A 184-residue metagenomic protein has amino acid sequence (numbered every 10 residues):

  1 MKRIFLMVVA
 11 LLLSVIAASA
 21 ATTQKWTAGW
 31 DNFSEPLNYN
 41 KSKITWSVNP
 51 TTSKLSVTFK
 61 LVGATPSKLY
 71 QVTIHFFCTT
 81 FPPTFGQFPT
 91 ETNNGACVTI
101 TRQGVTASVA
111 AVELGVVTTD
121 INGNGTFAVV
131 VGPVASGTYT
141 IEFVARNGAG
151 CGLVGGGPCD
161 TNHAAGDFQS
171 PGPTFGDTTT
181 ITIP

Functional and structural regions predicted by a protein language model:
M1-I4: Positively charged n-region of N-terminal signal peptides that target proteins for export
M7-V15: Bacterial N-terminal signal peptides
A20-P184: N-terminal leader/targeting pre-sequences
